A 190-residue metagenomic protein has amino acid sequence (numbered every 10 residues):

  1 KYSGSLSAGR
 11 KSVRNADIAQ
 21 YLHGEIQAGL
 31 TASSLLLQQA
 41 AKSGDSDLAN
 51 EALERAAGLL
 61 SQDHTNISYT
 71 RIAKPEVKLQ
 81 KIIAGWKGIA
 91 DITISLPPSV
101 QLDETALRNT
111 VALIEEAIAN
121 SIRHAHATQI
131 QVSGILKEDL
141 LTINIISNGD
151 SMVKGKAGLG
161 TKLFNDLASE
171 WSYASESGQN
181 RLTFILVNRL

Functional and structural regions predicted by a protein language model:
K1-Y2, L190: Sensory coupling linkers of modular signal transduction proteins
Y2-A19, G88-E116, G155-K156: Conserved short strand/loop->alpha-helix "switch" segment adjacent to the catalytic nucleotide/phosphoryl-transfer site
G9-T93: DHp/HisKA dimerization-phosphotransfer hairpin of two-component histidine kinases
Q20-L36, A40, A106-I130: Conserved ATP-binding N-box helix of the HATPase_c
E76, Q80, V153-T183: ATP phosphate-binding glycine-rich loop and adjacent ATP-lid/helix-beta elements within ATP-binding kinase/ATPase
Q129-D139, I146: Short beta-strand/loop element within the Bergerat-fold HATPase_c
I146-M152: Glycine-rich acidic phosphate-binding loop
S147, T183-L190: C-terminal beta-strand of the catalytic ATP-binding
